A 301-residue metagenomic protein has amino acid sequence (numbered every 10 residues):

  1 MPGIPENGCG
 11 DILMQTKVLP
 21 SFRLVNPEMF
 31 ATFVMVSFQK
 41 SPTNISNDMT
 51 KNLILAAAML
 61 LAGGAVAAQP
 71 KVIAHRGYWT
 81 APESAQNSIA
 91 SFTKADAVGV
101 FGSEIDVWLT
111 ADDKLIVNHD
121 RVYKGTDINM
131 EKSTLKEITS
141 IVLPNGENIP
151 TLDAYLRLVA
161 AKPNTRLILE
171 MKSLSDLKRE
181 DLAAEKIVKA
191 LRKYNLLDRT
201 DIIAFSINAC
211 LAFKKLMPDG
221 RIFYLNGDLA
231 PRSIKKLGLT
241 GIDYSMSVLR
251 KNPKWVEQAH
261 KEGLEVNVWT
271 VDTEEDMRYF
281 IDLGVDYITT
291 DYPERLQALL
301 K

Functional and structural regions predicted by a protein language model:
G3-E6, Q15-K17, E28, Q39-K40: Charged/polar low-complexity intrinsically disordered segments
V18, T32, S37, T43-I45: Short, positively charged and aromatic/hydrophobic N-terminal segments
S46-L53: Positively charged n-region of N-terminal signal peptides that target proteins for export
L53-L61: Sec-dependent N-terminal signal peptides
A67-K301: Phosphate-group recognition and catalysis centered on beta-loop-alpha active-site segments
